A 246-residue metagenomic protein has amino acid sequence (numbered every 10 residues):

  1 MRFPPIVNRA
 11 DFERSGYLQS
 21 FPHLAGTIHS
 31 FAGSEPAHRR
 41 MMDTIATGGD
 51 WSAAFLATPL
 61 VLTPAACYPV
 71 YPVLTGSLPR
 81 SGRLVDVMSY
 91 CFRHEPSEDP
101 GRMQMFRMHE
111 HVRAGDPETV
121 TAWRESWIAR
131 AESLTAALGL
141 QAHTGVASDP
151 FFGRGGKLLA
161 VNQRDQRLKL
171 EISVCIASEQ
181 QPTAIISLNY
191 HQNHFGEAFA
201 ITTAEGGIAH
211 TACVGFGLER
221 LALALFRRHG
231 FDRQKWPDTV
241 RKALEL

Functional and structural regions predicted by a protein language model:
M1-L246: TRNA-recognition modules of translation machinery and tRNA-sensing kinases, especially anticodon-binding
